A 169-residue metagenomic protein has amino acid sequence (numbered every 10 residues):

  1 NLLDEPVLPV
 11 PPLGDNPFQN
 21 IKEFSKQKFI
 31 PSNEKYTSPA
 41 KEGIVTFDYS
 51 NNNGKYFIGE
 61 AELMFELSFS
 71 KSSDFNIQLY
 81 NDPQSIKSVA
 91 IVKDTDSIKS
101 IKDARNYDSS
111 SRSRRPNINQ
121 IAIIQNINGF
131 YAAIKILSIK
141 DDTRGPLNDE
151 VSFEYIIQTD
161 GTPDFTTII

Functional and structural regions predicted by a protein language model:
L2-R115, I157-I169: N-terminal "domain-start" segment
I98-D164: Acidic, glycine-rich flexible loop segments
